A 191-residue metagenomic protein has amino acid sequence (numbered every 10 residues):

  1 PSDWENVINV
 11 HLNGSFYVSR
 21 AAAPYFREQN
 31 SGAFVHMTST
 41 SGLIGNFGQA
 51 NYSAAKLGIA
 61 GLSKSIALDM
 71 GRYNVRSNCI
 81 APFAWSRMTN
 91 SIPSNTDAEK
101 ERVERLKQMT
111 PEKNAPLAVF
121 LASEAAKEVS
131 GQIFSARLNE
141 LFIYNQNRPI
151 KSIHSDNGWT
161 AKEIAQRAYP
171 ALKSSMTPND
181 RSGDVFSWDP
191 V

Functional and structural regions predicted by a protein language model:
D3-I8: Substrate-binding pocket helix/loop in short-chain dehydrogenase/reductase
S19-R20, K64: A short, exposed helix-loop element centered on a Lys and neighboring polar residues
Y25, I44, A60, S65-V75 (+1 more regions): Active-site-adjacent segment of SDR/Rossmann-fold oxidoreductases
V35, S77-I80, G131: Hydrophobic structural elements of the Rossmann-like NAD(P)H-binding subdomain that define the short-chain
S39: Residue(s) in the substrate-gating loop at a strand-loop-helix junction that position the organic substrate next
G42-G45, A50-G58: The catalytic Tyr-X3-Lys active-site helix of short-chain dehydrogenase/reductase
K100-V191: C-terminal helical subdomain
